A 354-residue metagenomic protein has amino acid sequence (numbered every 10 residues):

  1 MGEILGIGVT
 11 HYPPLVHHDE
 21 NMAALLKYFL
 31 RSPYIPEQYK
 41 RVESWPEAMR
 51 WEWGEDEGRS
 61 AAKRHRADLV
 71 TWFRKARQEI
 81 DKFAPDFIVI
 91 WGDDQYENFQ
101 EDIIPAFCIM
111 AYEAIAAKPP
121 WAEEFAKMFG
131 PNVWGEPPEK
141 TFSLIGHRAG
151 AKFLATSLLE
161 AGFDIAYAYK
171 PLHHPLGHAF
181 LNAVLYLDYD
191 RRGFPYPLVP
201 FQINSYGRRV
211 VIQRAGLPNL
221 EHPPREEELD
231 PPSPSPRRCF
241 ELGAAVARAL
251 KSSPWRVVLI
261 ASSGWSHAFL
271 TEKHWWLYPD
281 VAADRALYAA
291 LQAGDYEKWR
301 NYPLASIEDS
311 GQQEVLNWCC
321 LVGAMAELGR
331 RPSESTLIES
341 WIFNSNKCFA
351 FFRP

Functional and structural regions predicted by a protein language model:
M1-F83, C108-E241, S252, T271-P354: Flexible, D/E/H-enriched segments
P13, D93-Q95, S205, W265: Acidic, glycine-rich active-site loops and adjacent beta-strand->loop/helix elements that engage anionic groups
D86-F99, K170-L176: Short, glycine/charge-rich beta-strand/loop segments that flank catalytic centers and engage negatively charged groups
D86-G92, F201, W255-W265: Beta-strand elements within well-structured catalytic alpha/beta cores of enzymes that handle phosphate/sulfate esters
Q100-E101, F269-T271: Short glycine-/acidic-enriched loop or helix-start segments at secondary-structure transitions that form or flank
Q100-I109: Glycine-rich loop at the start of a catalytic domain that most often binds anionic cofactors/ligands
R238-L250, V258, W265-F269: Extracytoplasmic, non-cytosolic globular domains
